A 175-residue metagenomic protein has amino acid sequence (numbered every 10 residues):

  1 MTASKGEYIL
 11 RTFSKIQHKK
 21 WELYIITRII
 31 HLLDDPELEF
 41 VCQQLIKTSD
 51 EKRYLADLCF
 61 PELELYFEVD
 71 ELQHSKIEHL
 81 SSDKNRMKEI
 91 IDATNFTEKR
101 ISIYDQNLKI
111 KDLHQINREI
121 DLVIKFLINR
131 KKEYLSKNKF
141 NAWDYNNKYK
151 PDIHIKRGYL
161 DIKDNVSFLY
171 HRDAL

Functional and structural regions predicted by a protein language model:
M1-L175: Nucleic-acid endo/exonuclease domains
